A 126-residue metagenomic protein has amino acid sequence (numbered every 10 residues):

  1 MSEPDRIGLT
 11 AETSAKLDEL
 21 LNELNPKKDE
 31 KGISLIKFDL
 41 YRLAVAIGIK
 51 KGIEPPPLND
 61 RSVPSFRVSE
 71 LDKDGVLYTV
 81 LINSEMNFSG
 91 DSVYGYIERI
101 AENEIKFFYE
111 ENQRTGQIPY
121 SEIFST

Functional and structural regions predicted by a protein language model:
S2-D39, L58-D72: Surface-exposed, Lys/Arg-rich phosphate-binding patches that contact polyanionic backbones
N22-N25, N59, N83, N87 (+2 more regions): Detector for Asparagine
L24, I47-G48: The DNA-recognition helices of helix-turn-helix-type DNA-binding domains
I49-F88: Short, positively charged interaction helices/loops
N87-T126: Low-complexity intrinsically disordered segments
